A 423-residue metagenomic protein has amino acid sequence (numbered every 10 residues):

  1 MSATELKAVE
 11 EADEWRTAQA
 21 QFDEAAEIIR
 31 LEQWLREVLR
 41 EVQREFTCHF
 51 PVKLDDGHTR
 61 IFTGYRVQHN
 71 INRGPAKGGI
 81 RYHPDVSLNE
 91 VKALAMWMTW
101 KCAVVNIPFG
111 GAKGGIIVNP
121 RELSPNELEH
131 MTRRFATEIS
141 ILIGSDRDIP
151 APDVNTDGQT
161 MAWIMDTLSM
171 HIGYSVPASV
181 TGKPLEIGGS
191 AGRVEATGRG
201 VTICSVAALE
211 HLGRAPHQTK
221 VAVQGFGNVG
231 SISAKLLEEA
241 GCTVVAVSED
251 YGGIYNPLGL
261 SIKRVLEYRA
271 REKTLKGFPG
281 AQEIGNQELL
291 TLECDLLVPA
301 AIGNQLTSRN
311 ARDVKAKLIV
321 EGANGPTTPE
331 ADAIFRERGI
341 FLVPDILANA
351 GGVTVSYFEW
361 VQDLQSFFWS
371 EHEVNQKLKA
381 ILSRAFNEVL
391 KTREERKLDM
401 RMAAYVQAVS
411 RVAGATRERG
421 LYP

Functional and structural regions predicted by a protein language model:
M1-A191, G414, L421: N-terminal ligand-binding/catalytic initiation module
E5-D13, A208-L209, R312-P423: Adenosine-phosphate binding glycine-rich loop
D13, T17-A20, R30, E45 (+21 more regions): Conserved active-site and cofactor/substrate-binding residues in soluble primary-metabolism enzymes
D23-L31, M96-A103, R121, R133-S145 (+9 more regions): Generic secondary-structure signature for well-ordered alpha-helical cores
A93, I149-A151, Y174-V180, V223 (+5 more regions): General beta-strand structural signal in soluble alpha/beta enzymes
P184, G189-E293: Glycine-rich phosphate/diphosphate-binding loop of Rossmann-like nucleotide-binding domains
G252-L342: Rossmann-like adenosine-cofactor binding region
